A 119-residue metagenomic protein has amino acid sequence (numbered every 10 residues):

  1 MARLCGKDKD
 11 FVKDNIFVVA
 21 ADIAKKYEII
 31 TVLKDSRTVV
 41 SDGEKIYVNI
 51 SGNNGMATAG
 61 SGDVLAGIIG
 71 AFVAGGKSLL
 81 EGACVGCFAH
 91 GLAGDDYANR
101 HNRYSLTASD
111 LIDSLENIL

Functional and structural regions predicted by a protein language model:
M1-I50: Glycine-rich phosphate/dinucleotide-binding loop and adjoining beta-alpha-beta core of small-molecule
R3, T58-A89: Short, small-residue alpha-helix embedded
C5, K9, Y27-T31, V73 (+2 more regions): Structural signal for hydrophobic packing residues in well-ordered secondary-structure cores of soluble enzyme domains
G6-F11, G55, R100-H101: Short glycine-enriched, charge-decorated loop/helix-capping segments at active-site entrances that position
I16-K25, L79-L92, A108-E116: Short, well-structured alpha-helical segments that form the helix of a local strand-helix-strand
S36, A93-L119: Charged C-terminal helix
R37-T38, G55, C87-G91: Acidic, glycine-rich active-site loops and adjacent beta-strand->loop/helix elements that engage anionic groups
Y47-G60: Short pre-catalytic strand/loop immediately N-terminal to key active-site residues, enriched for Gly-Thr
